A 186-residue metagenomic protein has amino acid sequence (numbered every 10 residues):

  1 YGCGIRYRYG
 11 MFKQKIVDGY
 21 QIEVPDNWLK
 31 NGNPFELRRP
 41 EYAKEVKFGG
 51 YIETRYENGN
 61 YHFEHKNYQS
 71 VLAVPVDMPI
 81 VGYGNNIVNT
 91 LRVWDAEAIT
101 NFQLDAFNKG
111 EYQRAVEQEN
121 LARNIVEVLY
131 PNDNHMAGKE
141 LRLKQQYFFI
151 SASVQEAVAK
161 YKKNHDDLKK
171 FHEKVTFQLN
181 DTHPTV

Functional and structural regions predicted by a protein language model:
Y1-V186: A conserved ligand/cofactor-binding region detector
